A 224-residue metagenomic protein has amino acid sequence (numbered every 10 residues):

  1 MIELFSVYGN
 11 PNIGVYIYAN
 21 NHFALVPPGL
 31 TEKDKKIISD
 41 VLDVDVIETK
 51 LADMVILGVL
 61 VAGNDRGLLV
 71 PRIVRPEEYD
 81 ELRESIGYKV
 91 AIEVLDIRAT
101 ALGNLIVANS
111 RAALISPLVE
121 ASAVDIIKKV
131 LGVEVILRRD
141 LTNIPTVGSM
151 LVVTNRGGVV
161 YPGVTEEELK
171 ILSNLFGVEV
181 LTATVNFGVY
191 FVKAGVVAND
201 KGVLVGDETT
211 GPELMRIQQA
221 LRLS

Functional and structural regions predicted by a protein language model:
M1-S224: The feature marks the mature, well-folded catalytic cores of soluble enzymes
